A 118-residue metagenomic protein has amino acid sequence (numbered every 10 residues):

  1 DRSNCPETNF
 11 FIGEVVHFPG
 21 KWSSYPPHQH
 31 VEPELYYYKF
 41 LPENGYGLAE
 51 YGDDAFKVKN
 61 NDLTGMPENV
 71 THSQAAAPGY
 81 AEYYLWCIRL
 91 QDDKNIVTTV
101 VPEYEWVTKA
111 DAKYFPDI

Functional and structural regions predicted by a protein language model:
D1-C5, F11, L85-I118: Double-stranded beta-helix
D1-L35: A short glycine-rich, His/Asp/Glu-containing loop-to-beta-strand
E7-T8, P42-Y46, Y80-E82: Coil-to-beta-strand transition motifs
V15-F18, H30-V58, G65, C87-I88: Short, conserved beta-strand element in jelly-roll/cupin
S24, G45, S73, D92-K94: Short, acidic Gly/Pro/Ser/Thr-rich loop/turn segments
P26-Q29, E50-G52, A77-C87, T98-V101: Composition- and surface-driven signal marking solvent-exposed, interaction-prone regions in large proteins
Y51-D62, M66, V97-T108: Surface-exposed flexible segments
K57-G79, L85-R89: Conserved metal-binding segment of the jelly-roll/cupin
